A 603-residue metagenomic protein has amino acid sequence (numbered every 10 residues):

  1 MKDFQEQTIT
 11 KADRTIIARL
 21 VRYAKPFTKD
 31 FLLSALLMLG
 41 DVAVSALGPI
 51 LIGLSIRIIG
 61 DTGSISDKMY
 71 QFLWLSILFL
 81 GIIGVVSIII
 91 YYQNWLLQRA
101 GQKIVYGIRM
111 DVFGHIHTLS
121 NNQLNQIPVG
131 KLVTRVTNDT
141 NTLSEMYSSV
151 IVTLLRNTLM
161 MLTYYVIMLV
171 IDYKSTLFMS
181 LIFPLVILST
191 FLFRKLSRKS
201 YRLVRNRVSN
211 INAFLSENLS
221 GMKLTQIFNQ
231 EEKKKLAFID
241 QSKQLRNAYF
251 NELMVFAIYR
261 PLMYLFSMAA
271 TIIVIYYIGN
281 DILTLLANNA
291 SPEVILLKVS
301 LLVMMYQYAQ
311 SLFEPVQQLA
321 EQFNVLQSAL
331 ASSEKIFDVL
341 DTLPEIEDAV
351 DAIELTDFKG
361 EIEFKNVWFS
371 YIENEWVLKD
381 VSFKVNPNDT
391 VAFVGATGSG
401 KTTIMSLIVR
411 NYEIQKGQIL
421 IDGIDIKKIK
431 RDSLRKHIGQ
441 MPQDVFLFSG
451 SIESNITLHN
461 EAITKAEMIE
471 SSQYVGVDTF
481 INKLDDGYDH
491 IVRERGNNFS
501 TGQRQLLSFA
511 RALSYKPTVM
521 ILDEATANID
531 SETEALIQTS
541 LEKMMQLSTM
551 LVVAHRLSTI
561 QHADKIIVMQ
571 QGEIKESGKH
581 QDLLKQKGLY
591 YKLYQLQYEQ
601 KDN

Functional and structural regions predicted by a protein language model:
M1-S45, G60-L75, Q93-L97, G101 (+9 more regions): Membrane-integrated ABC transporters
K2-T8, Q102, M110-T134, N138-T140 (+5 more regions): Short intracellular "coupling" helices and adjacent cytoplasmic loop segments at the cytosolic face of multi-pass
V21, K25-P26, N121-N122, N138-Y147 (+8 more regions): An intracellular "coupling" helix at the cytosolic face of ABC transporter transmembrane type-1 domains
K25, L36, G40, V44-G48 (+6 more regions): Hydrophobic alpha-helical transmembrane segments of ABC transporter permease domains
F31-I89, L169-K174, I272, Y276 (+1 more regions): Transmembrane helix-loop-helix hairpins at lipid-water interfaces of multipass membrane proteins, especially the type-1
L36, I82-G101, S148, V152-L159 (+5 more regions): Alpha-helical transmembrane segments of multi-pass membrane proteins
I65, Y70, I167-L181, N251-E334 (+1 more regions): Helix-loop-helix
D341, D348-A349, L355-N603: ABC-type nucleotide-binding domain
